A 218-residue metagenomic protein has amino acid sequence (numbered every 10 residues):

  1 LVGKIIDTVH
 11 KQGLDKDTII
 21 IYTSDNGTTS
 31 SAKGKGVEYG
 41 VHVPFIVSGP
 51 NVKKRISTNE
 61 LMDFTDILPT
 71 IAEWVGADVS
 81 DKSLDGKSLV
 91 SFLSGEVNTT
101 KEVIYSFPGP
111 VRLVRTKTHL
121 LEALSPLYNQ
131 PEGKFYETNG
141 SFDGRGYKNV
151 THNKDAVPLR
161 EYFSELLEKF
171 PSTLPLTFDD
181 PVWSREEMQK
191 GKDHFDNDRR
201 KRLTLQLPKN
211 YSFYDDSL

Functional and structural regions predicted by a protein language model:
L1-I5: Short, well-ordered amphipathic alpha-helical segments that serve as non-catalytic structural scaffolds within diverse
D7-I56, E60-D63, D85, T100 (+1 more regions): Histidine-centered active-site microenvironments of extracellular/periplasmic hydrolases and transferases
T8-K11, E73, A77: Conserved amphipathic alpha-helical interaction elements at protein-protein interfaces in regulatory, energy-coupling
T28-S31, K53, T65-L68, W74-G146 (+4 more regions): C-terminal cap/loop subdomain of S1 sulfatases and analogous C-terminal strand-loop tails that border
S57, N149-N153: Second-shell loop/turn segments in exported
